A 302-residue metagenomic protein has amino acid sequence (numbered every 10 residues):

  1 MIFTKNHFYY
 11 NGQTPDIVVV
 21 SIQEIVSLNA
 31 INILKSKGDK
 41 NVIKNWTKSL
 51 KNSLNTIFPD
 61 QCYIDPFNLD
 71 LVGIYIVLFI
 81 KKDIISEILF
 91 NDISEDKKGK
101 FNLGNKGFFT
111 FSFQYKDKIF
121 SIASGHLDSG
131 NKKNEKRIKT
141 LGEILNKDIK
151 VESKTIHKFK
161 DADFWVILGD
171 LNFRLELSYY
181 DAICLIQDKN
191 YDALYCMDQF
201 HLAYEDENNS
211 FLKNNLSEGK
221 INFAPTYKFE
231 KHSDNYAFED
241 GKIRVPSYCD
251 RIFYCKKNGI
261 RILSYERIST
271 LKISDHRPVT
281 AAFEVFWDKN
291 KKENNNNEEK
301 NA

Functional and structural regions predicted by a protein language model:
I2, N41, N45-C62, Y115 (+2 more regions): Catalytic lobes of large eukaryotic enzymes
I2-Q13, T110-S112, T155-K158: Short amphipathic alpha-helices and their capping/turn segments at secondary-structure boundaries
Y10-G12, N29-D128: Structured beta-strand-rich core segments of catalytic domains in phosphoester-bond hydrolases
D16, G73-Y75, G107, S247 (+1 more regions): Residues at beta-strand starts and edge strands
I17, F120, D163: Alpha/beta-hydrolase fold active-site loops
